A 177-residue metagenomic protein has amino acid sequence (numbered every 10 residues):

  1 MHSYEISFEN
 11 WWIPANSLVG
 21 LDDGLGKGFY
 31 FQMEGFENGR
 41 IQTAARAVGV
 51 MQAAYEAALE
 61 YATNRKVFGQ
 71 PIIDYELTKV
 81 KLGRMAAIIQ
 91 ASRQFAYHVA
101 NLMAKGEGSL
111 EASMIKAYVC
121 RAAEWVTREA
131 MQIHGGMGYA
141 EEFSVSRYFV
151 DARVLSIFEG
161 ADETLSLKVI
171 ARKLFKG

Functional and structural regions predicted by a protein language model:
M1-W11: Flexible, small-/acidic-enriched active-site or ligand-binding loops
E5, S17-G20, E37: Glycine-rich loop/linker segments at domain edges
S7, G26, E34-G177: Alpha-helical interface subdomain recognition
N10-Y30: Long, acidic (Asp/Glu-rich), low-complexity accessory segments flanking structured domains
